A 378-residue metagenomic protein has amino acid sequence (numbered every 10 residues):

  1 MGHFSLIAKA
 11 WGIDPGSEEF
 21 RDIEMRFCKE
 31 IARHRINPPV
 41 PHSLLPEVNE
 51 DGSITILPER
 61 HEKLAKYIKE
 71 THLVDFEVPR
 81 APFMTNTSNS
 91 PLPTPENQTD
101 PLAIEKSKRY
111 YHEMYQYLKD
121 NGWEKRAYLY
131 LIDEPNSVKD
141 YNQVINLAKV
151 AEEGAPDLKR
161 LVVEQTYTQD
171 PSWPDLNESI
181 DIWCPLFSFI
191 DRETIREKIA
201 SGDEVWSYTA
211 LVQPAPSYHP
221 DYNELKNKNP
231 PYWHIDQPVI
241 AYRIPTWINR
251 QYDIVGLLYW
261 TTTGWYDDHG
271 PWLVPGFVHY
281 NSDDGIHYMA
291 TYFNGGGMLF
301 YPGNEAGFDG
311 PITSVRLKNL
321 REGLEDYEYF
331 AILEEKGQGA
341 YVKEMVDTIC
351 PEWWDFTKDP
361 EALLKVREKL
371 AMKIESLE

Functional and structural regions predicted by a protein language model:
M1-K159, V163-N177, V212-P214, T263-D268 (+1 more regions): Aromatic-lined carbohydrate-binding surfaces of glycoside hydrolases
W11, T94, K228-P230, G310-T313: General secondary-structure edge motif
G16, T99, W233-H234, V315: Residue-level detector of alpha-helix boundaries and kinks
S17, I104, Y232-I235, V239 (+1 more regions): Hydrophobic alpha-helical scaffolding
K29-H34, R243-Y252, E325-L333: Short, hydrophobic/amphipathic alpha-helical patches that form generic packing surfaces within helical domains
L57-R60, D100, L186, D191 (+2 more regions): Alpha-helix initiation/capping motif
P95, T99-A103, S107-V144, A148-Y167 (+2 more regions): Catalytic domains of carbohydrate-active enzymes that cleave complex glycans
N177, I182-Y288: Catalytic-core region of carbohydrate-active enzymes that cleave or remodel glycosidic bonds
